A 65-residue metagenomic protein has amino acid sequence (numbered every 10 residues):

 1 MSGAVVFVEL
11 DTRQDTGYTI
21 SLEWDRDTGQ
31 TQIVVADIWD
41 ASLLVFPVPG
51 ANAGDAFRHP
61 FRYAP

Functional and structural regions predicted by a protein language model:
M1-P65: Polybasic/polar functional segments that serve as interface/processing modules
